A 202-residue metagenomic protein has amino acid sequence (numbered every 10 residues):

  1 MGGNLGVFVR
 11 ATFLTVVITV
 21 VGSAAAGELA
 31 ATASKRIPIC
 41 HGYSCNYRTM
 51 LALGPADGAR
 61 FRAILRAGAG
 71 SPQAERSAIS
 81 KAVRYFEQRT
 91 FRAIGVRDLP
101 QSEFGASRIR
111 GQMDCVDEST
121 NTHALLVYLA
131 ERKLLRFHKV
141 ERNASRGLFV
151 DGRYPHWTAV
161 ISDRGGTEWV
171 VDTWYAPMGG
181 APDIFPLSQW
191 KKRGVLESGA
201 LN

Functional and structural regions predicted by a protein language model:
M1-F13: Bacterial N-terminal signal peptides that target proteins for export
A11-G22: Bacterial N-terminal signal peptides
A24-A33: Boundary at the C-terminal end of the N-terminal hydrophobic targeting segment
Y47-T49, I64-R76, F104-D117: Second-shell loop/turn segments in exported
P55-T90: N-terminal, post-signal-peptide region of Sec/Tat-exported proteins
K81-H138: Mid-length scaffold segments of soluble, non-membrane domains
V127-W190: Hydrophobic/aromatic-rich core segments of domains that either
K191-N202: Low-complexity, Gly/Ser/Thr/Pro-rich intrinsically disordered linker/tail segments
